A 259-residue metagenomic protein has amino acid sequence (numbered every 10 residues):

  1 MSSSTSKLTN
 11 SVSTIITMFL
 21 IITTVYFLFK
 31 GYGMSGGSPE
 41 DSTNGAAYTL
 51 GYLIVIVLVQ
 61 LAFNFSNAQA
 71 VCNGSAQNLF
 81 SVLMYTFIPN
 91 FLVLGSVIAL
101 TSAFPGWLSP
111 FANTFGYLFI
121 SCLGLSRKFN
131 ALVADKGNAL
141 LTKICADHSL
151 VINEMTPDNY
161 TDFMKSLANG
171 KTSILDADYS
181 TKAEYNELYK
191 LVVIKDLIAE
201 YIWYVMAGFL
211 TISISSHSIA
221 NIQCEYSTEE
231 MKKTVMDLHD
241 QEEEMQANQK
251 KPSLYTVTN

Functional and structural regions predicted by a protein language model:
M1-T114, I194-V205, I219-K232: N-terminal first transmembrane alpha-helix
G31-S35, L125, D135, D147-V151 (+8 more regions): Surface-exposed polar/charged interaction patches
E40-A46, N78-F80, N138-E154, K182-E200: Membrane-interface segments at the starts/ends of alpha-helical transmembrane spans
P89-Y185: Charge-rich cytosolic interhelical loops and cytosolic tails of multi-pass membrane proteins
G124-T142, M231-N259: Non-transmembrane, juxtamembrane loop and terminal tail segments of multi-pass eukaryotic membrane proteins
N169-K190, H217, N248-K250, L254-N259: Eukaryotic organellar inner-membrane topogenic segments
